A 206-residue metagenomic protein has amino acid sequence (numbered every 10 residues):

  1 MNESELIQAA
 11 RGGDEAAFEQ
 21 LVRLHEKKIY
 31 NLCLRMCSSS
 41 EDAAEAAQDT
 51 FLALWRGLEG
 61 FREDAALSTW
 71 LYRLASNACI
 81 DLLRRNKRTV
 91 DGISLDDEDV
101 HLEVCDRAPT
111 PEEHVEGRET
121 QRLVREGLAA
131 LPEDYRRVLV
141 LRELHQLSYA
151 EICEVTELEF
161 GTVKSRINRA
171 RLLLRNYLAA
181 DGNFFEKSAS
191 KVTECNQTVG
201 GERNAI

Functional and structural regions predicted by a protein language model:
M1, R125-T162, N176: Helix-turn-helix DNA-binding module
M1-K28, R35, C105, E112 (+2 more regions): N-terminal module of bacterial RNA polymerase sigma factors
R11-G12, S38-S39, F51-A66, R85-K87: Sigma70-family region 2
R11-Q20, Y30-D49, V155, F160: Short, charged helix-capping/linker segments at alpha-helix termini
E45-L52, A65-N77: Structural recognition of an alpha-helix C-terminal capping motif at a helix-to-coil junction
E59-E63, R73-I93, P109, R169: Arg/Lys-rich amphipathic alpha helix in sigma70-family domain 2
L82-V104, V115, N183-S188: Short, basic/polar amphipathic helix motif occurring as a linker/hinge flanking DNA-binding modules in transcription
D99-E126: Acidic, proline/glycine-rich intrinsically disordered inter-domain spacer in sigma factors
